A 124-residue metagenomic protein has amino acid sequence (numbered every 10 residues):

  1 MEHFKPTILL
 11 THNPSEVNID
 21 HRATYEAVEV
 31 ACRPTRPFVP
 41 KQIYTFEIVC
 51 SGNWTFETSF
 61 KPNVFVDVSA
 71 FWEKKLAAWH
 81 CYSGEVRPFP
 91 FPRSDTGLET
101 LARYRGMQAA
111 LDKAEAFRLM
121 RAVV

Functional and structural regions predicted by a protein language model:
M1-V124: Metal-dependent de-N-acetylase/amidase catalytic core
